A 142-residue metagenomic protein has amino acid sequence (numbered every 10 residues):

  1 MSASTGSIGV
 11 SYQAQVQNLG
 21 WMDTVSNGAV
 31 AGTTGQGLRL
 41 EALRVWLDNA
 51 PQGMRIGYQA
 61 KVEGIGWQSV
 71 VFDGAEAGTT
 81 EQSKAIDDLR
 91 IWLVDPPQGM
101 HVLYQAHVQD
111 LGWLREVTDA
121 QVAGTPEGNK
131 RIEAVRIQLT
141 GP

Functional and structural regions predicted by a protein language model:
M1-P142: Lectin-type carbohydrate-recognition ectodomains
